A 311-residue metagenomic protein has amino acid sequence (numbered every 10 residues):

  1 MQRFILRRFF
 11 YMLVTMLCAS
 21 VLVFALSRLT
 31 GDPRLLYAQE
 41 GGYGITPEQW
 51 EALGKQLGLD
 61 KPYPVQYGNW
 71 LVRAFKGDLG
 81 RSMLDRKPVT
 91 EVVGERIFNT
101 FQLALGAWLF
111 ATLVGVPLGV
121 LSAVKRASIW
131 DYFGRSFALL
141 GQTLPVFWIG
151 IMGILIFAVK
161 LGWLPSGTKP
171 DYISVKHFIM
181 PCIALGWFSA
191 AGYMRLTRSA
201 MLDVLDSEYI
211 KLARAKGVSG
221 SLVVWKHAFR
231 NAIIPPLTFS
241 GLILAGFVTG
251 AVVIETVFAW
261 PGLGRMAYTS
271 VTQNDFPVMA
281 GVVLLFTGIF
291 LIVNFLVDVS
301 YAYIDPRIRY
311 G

Functional and structural regions predicted by a protein language model:
Q2-R3, M16, I97-W130, V146 (+1 more regions): Alpha-helical transmembrane segments of integral membrane proteins, especially multi-pass inner/plasma-membrane
L6-M12: N-terminal signal-anchor/signal peptide hydrophobic helix marking the start of the first transmembrane segment
M12, Y43-G44, L139, L155 (+3 more regions): Residue-level recognition of pore/gate-forming positions within transmembrane alpha-helices of multi-pass
T15-G68, L161-F178: Hydrophobic alpha-helical transmembrane segments of membrane transport/permease proteins and related membrane-embedded
V21-T30, L57-G58, V72, S136-P165 (+2 more regions): Membrane-water interface segments at the C-terminal ends of transmembrane alpha-helices in multi-pass inner-membrane
L26-T30, G41, A74-F75, M83 (+8 more regions): Hydrophobic aliphatic residues
E48, P62, Q66-W70, A74 (+7 more regions): Generic alpha-helical secondary structure signal
L59-V116: An internal, D/E-rich "acidic patch" concept
